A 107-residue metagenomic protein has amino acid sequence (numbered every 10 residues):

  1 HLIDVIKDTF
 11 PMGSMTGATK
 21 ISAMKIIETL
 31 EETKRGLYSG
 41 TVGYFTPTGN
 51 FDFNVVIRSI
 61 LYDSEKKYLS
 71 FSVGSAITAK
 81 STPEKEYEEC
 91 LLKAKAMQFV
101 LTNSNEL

Functional and structural regions predicted by a protein language model:
H1-L107: Conserved hydrophobic core element of enzyme catalytic domains
